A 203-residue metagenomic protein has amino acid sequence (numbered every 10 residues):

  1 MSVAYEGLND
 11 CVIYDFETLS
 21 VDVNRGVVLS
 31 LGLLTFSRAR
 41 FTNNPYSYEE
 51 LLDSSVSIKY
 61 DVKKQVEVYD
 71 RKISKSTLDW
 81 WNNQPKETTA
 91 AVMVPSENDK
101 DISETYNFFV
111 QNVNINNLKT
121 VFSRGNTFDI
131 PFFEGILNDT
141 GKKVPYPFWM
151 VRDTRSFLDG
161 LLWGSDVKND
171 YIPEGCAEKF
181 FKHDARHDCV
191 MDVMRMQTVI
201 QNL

Functional and structural regions predicted by a protein language model:
S2, E6-V12, E17-S123: Conserved non-catalytic scaffold segment of RNase H-like nuclease domains
E17-L19, G125-N126, P131, R155: Anionic group-transfer/hydrolysis microenvironments
V56-D61, P145-L161: A short, structured active-site edge motif that brings together acidic residues
Q65-Y69, I73-N82, R152-M191: Active-site-proximal helix-loop-helix substrate-binding element of RNase H-like nuclease domains
F108-Q111, P131, G135, D159 (+2 more regions): Residue-level signal for well-ordered alpha-helical scaffold segments within enzymatic catalytic domains
V113, T127-W149: Substrate-recognition/cap helix-loop segment adjacent to the acidic, metal-dependent catalytic center of Asp-based
N117-T127, P131-F132, N169-L203: Acidic, Mg2+-coordinating catalytic module of metal-dependent nucleases/exonucleases that use a two-metal-ion mechanism
T140-Y146, W163-I172, L203: Substrate-binding/catalytic groove segments of enzymes that remodel or degrade extracellular structural polymers
